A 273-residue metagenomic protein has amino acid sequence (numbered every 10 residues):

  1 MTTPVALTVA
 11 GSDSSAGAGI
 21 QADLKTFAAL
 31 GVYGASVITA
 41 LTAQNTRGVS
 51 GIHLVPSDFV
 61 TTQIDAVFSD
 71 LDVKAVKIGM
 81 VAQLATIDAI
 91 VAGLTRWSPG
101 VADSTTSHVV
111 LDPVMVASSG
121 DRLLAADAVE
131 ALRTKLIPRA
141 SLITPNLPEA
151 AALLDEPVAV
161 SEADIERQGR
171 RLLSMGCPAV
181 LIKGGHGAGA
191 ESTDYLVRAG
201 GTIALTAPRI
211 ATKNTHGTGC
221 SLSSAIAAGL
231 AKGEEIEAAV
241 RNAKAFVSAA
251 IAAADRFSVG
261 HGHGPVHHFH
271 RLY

Functional and structural regions predicted by a protein language model:
T2-T8, T26-S118, L123, F269-L272: Conserved N-terminal subdomain of the carbohydrate kinase-like
V9-S15, T202-H216: Short pre-catalytic strand/loop immediately N-terminal to key active-site residues, enriched for Gly-Thr
S12, I78-G79, D121, K183 (+1 more regions): Glycine- and other small-residue-rich loops at beta-strand/loop junctions that grip anionic moieties
L30-A35, I203, G229-A243: Phosphate-handling active-site elements
L54, E237-Y273: Charged C-terminal helix
A126-T202: Conserved phosphate/ATP/ADP-binding segment of small-molecule kinases
A152, K213-I236: Short, small-residue alpha-helix embedded
